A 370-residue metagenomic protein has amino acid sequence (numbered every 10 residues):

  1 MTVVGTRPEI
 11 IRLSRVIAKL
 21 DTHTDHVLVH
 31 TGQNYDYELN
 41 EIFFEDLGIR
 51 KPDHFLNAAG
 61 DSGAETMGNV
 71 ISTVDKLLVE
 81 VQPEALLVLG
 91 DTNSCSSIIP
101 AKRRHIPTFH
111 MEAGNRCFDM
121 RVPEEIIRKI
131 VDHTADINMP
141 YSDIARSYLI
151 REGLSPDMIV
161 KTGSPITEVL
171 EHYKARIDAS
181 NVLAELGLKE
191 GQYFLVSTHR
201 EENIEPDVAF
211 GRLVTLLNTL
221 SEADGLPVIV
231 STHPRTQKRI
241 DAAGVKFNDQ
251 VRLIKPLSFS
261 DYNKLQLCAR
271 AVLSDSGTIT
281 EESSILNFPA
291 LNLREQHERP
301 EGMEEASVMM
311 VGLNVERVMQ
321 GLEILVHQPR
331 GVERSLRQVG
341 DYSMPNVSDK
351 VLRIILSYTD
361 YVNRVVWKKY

Functional and structural regions predicted by a protein language model:
M1-V4, E9-V16, F43, F55-G153: Active-site and donor-binding regions of nucleotide-sugar-utilizing enzymes
D25-T66: Conserved nucleotide-sugar phosphate-binding/catalytic loop shared by glycosyltransferases and other
Q33-D36, E41-F43, D178-C268, K369: Donor-nucleotide binding loops and adjacent catalytic segments primarily of GT-B fold Leloir glycosyltransferases
Q33-E38, N57, T134-A209, V311 (+1 more regions): A nucleotide-sugar donor-handling region in carbohydrate enzymes
V74, L78, K264-A269: Short alpha-helical donor nucleotide-sugar binding micro-motif in glycosyltransferases
V88-L89, C95-I98, H110-M111, N138 (+1 more regions): A donor-sugar binding/catalytic signature common to diverse glycosyltransferases and related nucleotide-sugar
R299-L325, S335-N346: Change "using UDP/GDP/dTDP sugars" to "using nucleotide sugars
H327-Y370: C-terminal amphipathic helix plus adjacent low-complexity, charged tail appended to glycosyltransferase catalytic
